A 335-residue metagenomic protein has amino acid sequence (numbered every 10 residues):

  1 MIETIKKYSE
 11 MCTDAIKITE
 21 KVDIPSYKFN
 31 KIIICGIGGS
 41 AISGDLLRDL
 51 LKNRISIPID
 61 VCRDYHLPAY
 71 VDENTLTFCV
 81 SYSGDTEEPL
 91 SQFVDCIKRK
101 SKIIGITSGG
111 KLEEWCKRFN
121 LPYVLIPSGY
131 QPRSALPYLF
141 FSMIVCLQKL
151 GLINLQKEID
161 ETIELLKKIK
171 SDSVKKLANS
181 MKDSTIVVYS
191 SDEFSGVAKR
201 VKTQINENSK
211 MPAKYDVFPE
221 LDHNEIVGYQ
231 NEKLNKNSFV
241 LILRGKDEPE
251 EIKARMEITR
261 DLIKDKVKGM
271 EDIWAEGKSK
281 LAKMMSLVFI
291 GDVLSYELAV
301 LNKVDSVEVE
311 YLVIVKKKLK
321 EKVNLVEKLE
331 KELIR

Functional and structural regions predicted by a protein language model:
M1-T4, I16-D23, K28-K31, Q148-S238 (+1 more regions): Active-site phosphate/pyrophosphate-binding segments
K17-I18, S56, C146-Q156, K210 (+1 more regions): Short helix-capping/linker segments at secondary-structure and domain boundaries
K21, S26-S171, N179, L243-G269: Glycine-rich phosphate-binding loops that contact phosphosugars or nucleotide phosphates
V61-D64, M211-D222, G269-K278: A generic structural motif
Q230, N235-E310: C-terminal active-site/capping subdomain that shapes the small-molecule cofactor and substrate pocket of enzyme
G291-R335: Generic C-terminus detector
